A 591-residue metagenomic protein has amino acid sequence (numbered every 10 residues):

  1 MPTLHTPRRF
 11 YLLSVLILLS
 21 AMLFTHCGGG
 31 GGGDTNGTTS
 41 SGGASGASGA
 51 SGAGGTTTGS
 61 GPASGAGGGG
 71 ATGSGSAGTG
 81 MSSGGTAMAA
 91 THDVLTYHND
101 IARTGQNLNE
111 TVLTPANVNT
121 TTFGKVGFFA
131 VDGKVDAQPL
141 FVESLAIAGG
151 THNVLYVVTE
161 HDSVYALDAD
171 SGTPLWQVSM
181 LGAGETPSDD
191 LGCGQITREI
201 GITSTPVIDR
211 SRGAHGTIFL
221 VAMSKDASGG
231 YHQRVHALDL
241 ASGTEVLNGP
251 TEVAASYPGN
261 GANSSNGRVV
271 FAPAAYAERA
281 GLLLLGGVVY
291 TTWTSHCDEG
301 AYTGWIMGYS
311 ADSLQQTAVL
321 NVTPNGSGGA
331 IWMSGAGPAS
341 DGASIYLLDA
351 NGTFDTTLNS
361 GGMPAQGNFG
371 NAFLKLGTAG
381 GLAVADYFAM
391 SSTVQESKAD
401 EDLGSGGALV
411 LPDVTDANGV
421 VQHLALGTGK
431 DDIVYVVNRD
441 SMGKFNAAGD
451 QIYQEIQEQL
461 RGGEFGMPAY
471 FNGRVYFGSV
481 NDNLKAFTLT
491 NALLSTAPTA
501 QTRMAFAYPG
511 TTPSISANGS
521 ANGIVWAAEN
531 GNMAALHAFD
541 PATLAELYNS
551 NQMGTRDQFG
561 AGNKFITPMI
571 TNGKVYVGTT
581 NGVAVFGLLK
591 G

Functional and structural regions predicted by a protein language model:
M1-R9: N-terminal secretory signal peptides that target proteins for export/translocation
R9-L19: Sec-dependent N-terminal signal peptides
L23-H26: C-terminal motif of bacterial Sec signal peptides marking the signal peptidase cleavage site
G32-A89: Ser/Thr-rich, Pro/Gly/Ala-heavy low-complexity intrinsically disordered linkers and tails of secreted extracellular
A90-T415, Q422-F445, Q457, R461-F487 (+3 more regions): Mobile, glycine-rich extracellular loop/lid and propeptide segments that shape or gate substrate/ligand access
N446-R461, A497-R503: Inter-blade linker and blade-boundary elements of WD-repeat/beta-propeller domains
A486-Q501: Membrane-interfacial loop- and helix-cap regions that link adjacent transmembrane helices in polytopic membrane proteins
T555-D557: Blade-edge motifs of beta-propeller repeat domains
